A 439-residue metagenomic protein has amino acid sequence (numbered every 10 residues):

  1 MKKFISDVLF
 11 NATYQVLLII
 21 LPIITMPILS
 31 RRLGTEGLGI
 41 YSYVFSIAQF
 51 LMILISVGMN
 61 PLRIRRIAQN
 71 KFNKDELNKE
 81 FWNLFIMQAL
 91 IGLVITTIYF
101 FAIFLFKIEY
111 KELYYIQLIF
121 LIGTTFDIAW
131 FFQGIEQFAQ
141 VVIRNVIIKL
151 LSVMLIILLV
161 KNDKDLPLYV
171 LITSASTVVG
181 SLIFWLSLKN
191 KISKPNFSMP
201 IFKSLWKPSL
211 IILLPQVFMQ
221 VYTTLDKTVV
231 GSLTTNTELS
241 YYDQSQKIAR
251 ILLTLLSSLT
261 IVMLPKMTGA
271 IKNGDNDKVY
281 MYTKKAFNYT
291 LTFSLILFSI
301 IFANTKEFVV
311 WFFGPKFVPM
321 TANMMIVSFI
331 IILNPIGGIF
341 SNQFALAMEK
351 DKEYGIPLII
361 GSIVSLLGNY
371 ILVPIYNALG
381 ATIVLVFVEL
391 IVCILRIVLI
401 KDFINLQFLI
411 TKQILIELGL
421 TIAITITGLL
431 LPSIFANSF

Functional and structural regions predicted by a protein language model:
M1, A139-V142, L166-V170, L182-T223 (+4 more regions): Interhelical loop/hinge segments that connect adjacent transmembrane helices in multipass membrane
K3-N60, T96, F100, V153 (+2 more regions): Signature of the first transmembrane helix
S6-L18, V44, Q49, I53-F104 (+2 more regions): Membrane-water interface segments that mark the loop-to-transmembrane alpha-helix transition
L18-P22, M26, F45-M52, S56-I64 (+9 more regions): Short runs within selected transmembrane alpha-helices of multi-pass transporters and secretion channels
L21-L38, L158-V160, Q220-I251, K266-A270 (+2 more regions): Helix-terminus/linker motif at the lipid-water interface of multi-pass membrane proteins
I55-F72, S245, A249-F287, L291 (+1 more regions): Helix-loop junctions and terminal segments of transmembrane helices in multi-pass membrane transport/translocation
I103-I119, I301-L333: Interfacial segments at transmembrane-helix termini and the short loops linking adjacent helices
G361-V364, T411-F439: Transmembrane alpha-helical segments of multi-pass transport proteins
